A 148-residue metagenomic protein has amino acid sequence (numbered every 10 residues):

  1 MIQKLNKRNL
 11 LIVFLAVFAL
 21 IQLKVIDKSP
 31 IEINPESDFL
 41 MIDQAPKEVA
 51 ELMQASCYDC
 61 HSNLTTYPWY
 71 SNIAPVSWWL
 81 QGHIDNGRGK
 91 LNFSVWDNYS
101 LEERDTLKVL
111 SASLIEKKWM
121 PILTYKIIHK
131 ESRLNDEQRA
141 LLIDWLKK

Functional and structural regions predicted by a protein language model:
M1-I42: Post-cleavage N-terminal segment of exported redox proteins
K28-Q44, F93-N98, L123-I128: Sequence context of c-type cytochrome heme-c attachment sites
A45-Y58, L80: Sequence/structural segment immediately N-terminal to covalent heme-attachment motifs in c-type and related
M53-T65, M120, L142: The canonical Cys-X-X-Cys-His
Y58, S62-T65, D85, E116 (+1 more regions): Sec-exported extracytoplasmic/periplasmic mature domains
Y67-Q81: Acidic helix-start/capping segments at beta-turn-to-alpha-helix junctions
W78-I128: Extracytoplasmic electron-transfer domains, predominantly the class I c-type cytochrome c fold
K118-M120, K126-K148: C-terminal capping alpha-helices of c-type cytochrome domains
